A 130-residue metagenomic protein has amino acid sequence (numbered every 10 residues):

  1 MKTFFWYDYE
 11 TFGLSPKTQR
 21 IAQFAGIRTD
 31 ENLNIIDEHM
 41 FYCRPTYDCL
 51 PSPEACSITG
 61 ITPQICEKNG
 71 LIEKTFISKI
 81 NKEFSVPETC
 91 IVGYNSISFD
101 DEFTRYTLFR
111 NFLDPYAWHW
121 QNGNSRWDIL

Functional and structural regions predicted by a protein language model:
M1-T107, A117-W120: Conserved non-catalytic scaffold segment of RNase H-like nuclease domains
D114-L130: Conserved beta-strand -> loop -> alpha-helix junction used to position metal-binding or nucleic-acid-contacting
